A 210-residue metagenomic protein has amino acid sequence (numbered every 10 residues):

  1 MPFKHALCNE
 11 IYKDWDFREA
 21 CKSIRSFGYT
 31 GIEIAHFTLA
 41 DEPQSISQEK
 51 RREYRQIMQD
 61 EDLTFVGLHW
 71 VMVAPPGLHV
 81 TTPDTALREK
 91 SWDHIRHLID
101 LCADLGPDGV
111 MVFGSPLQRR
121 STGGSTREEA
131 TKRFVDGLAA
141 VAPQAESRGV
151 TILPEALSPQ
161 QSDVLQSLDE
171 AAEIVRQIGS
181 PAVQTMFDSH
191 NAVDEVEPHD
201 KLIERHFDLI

Functional and structural regions predicted by a protein language model:
F3-N9, I32-I34, F65-W70, M111-F113 (+2 more regions): Hydrophobic faces of well-ordered beta-strands that scaffold small-molecule active sites in alpha/beta enzyme cores
N9-F17, F37-K50, R119-T122, P159-L165 (+1 more regions): Acidic-and-aromatic substrate-binding clefts and catalytic sites of carbohydrate-active enzymes
R18-E19, I57-E61, G77-T185, D194: Active-site acidic/histidine proton-transfer and metal-coordination neighborhood in alpha/beta enzyme cores
R18-F37, L105-G106: Catalytic domains of carbohydrate-active enzymes, especially glycoside hydrolases
C21, V196-I210: A short alpha/beta connector and helix-capping loop motif
G28-T30, I178-Q184, R205-I210: Glycine-enriched alpha-helix->loop->beta-strand junction motifs that scaffold or abut catalytic
Y29, L63, P107-D108, I210: A structural motif
S45-D62, G67: Aromatic-lined substrate-binding rim segments of carbohydrate-active enzymes
